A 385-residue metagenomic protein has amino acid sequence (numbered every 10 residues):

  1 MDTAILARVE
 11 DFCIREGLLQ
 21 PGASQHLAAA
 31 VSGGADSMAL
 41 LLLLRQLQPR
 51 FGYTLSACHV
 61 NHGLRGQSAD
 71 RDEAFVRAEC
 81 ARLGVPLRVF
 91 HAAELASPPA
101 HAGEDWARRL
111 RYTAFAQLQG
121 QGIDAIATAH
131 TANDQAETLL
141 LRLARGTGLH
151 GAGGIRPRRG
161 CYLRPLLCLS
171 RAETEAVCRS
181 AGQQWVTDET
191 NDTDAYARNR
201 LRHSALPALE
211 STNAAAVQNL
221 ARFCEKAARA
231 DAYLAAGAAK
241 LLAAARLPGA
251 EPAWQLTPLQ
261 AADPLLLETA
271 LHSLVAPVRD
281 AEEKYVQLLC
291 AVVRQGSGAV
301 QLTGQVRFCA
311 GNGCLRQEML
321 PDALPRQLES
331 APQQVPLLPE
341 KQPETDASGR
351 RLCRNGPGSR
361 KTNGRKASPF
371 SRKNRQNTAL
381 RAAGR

Functional and structural regions predicted by a protein language model:
M1-P207: Core alpha/beta nucleotide-donor-binding catalytic domains of modification enzymes
D2-D36, T54-V60, A92-A96, L110 (+2 more regions): AMP-forming adenylation/ATP pyrophosphatase catalytic core
P86, P165, P207, A214 (+3 more regions): Proline-centered helix-kink/hinge sites
G146, A181, A208-T212, A227-A230 (+1 more regions): Change "in soluble alpha/beta enzymes" to "in soluble alpha/beta proteins
N191-R198, Q218-A228: Internal, active-site/partner-interface "lid" segment
H203-L220: Conserved anion/nucleotide-ligand pocket segment
